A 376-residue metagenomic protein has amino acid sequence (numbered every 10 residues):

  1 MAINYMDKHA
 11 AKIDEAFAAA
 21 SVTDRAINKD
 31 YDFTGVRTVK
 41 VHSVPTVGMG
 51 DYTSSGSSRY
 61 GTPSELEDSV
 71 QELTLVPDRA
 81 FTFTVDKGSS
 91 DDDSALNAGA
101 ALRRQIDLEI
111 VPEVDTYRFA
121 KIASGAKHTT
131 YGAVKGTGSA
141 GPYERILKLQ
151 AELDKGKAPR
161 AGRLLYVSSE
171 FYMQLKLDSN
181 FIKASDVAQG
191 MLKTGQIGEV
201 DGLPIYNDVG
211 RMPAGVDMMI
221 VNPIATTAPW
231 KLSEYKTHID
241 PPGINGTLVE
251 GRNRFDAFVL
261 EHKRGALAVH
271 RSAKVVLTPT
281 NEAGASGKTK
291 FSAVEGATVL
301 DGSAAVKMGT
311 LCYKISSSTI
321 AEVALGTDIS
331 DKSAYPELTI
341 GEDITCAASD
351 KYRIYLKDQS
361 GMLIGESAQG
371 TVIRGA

Functional and structural regions predicted by a protein language model:
A2-G50, S69-R79, D93, D178-K274: Sequence/fold signature of self-assembling virion shell proteins
K40, T46, Y60-T62, V70-S94 (+1 more regions): Structured, hydrophobic secondary-structure cores that serve as assembly/anchoring elements
S89-K155, L267-A273: Alpha-helical scaffold segments that mediate packing/assembly in large oligomeric complexes
A126-Q196: Extended, solvent-exposed, turn-rich assembly/linker loops in the middle of proteins
L300-G326: Solvent-exposed loop/turn segments flanking beta-strands in beta-repeat/beta-sandwich domains
Y335-D350: Surface-exposed, short loops/turns at beta-strand junctions within beta-sandwich domains
R353-D358: Extracellular recognition modules
G361-A376: Extracellular fibronectin type III
